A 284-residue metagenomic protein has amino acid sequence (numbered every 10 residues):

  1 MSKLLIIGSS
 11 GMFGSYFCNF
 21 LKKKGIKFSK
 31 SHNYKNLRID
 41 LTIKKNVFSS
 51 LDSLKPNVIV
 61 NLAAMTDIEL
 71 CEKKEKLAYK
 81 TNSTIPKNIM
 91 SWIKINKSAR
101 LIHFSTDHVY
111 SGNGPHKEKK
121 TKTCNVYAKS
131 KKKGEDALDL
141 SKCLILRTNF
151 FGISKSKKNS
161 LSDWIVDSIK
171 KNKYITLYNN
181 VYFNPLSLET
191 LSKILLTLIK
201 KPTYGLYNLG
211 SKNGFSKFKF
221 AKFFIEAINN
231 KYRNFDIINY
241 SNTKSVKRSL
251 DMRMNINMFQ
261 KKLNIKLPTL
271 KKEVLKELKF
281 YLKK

Functional and structural regions predicted by a protein language model:
S2-K23: N-terminal Rossmann NAD(P)H-binding glycine-rich loop of SDR-like oxidoreductase domains
L41-T81: NAD(P)H-binding glycine-rich loop region in Rossmannoid oxidoreductase-like domains and their noncatalytic homologs
M65-I68, K73-K76, F104-N125: Active-site "gating" loop of Rossmann-like NAD(P)-dependent oxidoreductase/epimerase domains
K73-I102, K132-E135: NAD(P)-cofactor binding segment of oxidoreductase domains
D136-F183, L188-T190, L196-T197: NAD(P)-dependent short-chain dehydrogenase/reductase
S154-S156, V181-T190, L209-A227, K276: Substrate-binding strand-loop-helix patch in Rossmann-like NAD(P)-dependent oxidoreductase/epimerase domains
I194, K201-K244, L250: Mid/C-terminal beta-alpha module of Rossmann-like enzyme folds, strongest in SDR-family dehydrogenases/epimerases
S216-K222, I238-K284: Conserved C-terminal active-site "lid" loop/helix of NAD(P)H-dependent oxidoreductases that clamps the redox cofactor
